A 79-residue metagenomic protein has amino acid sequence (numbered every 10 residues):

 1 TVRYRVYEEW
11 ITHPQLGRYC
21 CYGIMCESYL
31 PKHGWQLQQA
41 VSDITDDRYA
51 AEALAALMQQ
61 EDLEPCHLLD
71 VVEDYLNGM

Functional and structural regions predicted by a protein language model:
T1-I24: Short N-terminal "domain-start" leader segments that mark the transition from disordered tails or signal peptides into
R3, Q38-V41, L69: Low-complexity, intrinsically disordered short peptide segments enriched in small/polar/basic residues
E8-I11, C26, A53, M79: Generic alpha-helical secondary structure signal
L16, Q36, L76-M79: Intrinsically disordered, low-complexity acidic regions enriched in Pro/Ser/Thr
S28-P31: Short loop/turn segments immediately following beta-strands, especially the blade-tip and inter-blade linker loops
H33-Q36, H67: Short, solvent-exposed secondary-structure capping/transition elements
W35-Y49, L57-Q59: A short, exposed loop/beta-hairpin motif centered on an aromatic-Gly-Thr core
Y49-M79: Compositionally biased, intrinsically disordered linkers/stalks adjacent to structured regions
